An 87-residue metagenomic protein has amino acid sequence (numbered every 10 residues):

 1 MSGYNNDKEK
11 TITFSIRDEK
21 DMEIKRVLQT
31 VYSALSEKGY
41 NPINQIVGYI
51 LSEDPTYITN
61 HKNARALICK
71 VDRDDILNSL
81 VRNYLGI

Functional and structural regions predicted by a protein language model:
S2-I87: Intrinsically disordered, low-complexity, basic-enriched segments
